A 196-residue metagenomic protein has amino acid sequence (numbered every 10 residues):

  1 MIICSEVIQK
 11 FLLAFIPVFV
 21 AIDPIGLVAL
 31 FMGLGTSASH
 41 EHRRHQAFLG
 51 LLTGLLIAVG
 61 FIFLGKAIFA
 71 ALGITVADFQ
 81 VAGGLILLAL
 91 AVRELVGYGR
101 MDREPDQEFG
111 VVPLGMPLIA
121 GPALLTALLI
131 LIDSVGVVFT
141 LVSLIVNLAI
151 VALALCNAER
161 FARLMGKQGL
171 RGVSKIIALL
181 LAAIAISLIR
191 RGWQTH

Functional and structural regions predicted by a protein language model:
M1-A21, G97-L114: Small-residue-enriched transmembrane helix starts and helix-helix packing motifs in multi-pass inner-membrane proteins
K10-I57: Juxtamembrane transmembrane-helix termini in multi-pass membrane transport proteins
K10-L27, I74-L87, V138-V151: Structural signature of hydrophobic alpha-helical transmembrane segments
F19, V28-G35, Y98, V112-P117 (+1 more regions): Generic transmembrane alpha-helix signature in multi-pass membrane proteins, especially transporters/channels
V28-H42, A91-E104, A154-K167: C-terminal ends of transmembrane helices
H45-E94: Membrane helix-loop-helix hairpins that form the core translocation module of multi-pass transporters
V59-L64, I119-L131, L181-H196: Hydrophobic alpha-helical transmembrane segments in multi-pass integral membrane proteins
G84-P105, A185-H196: Transmembrane helix exit motif
